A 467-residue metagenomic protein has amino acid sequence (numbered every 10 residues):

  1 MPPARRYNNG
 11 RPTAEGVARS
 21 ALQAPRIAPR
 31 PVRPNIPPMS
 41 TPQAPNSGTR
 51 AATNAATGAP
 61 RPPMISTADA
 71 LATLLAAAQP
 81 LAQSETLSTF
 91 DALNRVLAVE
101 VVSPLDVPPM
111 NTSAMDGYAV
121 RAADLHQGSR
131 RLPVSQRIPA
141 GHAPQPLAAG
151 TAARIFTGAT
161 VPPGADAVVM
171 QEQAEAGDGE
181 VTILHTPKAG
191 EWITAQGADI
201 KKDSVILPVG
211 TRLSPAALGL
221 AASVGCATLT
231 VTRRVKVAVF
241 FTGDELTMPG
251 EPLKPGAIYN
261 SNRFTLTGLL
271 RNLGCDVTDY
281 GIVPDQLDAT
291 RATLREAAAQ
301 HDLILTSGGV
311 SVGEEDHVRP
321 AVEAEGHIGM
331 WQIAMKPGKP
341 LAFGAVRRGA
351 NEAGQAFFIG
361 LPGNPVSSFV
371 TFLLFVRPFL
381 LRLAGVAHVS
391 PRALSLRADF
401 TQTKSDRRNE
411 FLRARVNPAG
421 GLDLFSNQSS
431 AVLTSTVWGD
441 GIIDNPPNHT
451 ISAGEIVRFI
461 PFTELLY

Functional and structural regions predicted by a protein language model:
R6-N9, R19, R26-S129, A387-R413: Short, low-complexity N-terminal leaders and the immediately following helix N-cap/first helix
P42, N46, R50-T67, Y118-D279 (+4 more regions): Short, glycine/charged-enriched hinge/interface segments at domain edges or termini
E85-F90, V99, T112, I200 (+1 more regions): Flexible glycine/proline-rich
G158-A159, D244-E245, G309-V312, G363: Short glycine-rich anion-binding loops that position phosphate/pyrophosphate groups of nucleotides and phosphorylated
A165-A167, L218-G219, P249-L253, T290-A292 (+3 more regions): Short acidic, glycine/serine/threonine-rich loops at helix termini
F264-L341: Acidic, glycine-rich loop-and-beta core segments that form the ion-binding/anion-interacting portion of active sites
